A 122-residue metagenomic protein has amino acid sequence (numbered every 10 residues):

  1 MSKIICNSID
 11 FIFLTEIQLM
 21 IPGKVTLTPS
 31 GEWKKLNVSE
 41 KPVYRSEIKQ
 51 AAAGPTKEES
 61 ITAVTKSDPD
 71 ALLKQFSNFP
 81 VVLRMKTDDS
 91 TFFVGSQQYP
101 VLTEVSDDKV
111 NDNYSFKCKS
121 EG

Functional and structural regions predicted by a protein language model:
M1-S60, Q98-D107: Solvent-exposed edge beta-strands and adjacent loop segments that serve as assembly or binding interfaces
D10-I12, Q75, F92, S115: Intrinsic disorder/low-structure terminal segments
N37-Y44, R84-G122: Short beta-strand and beta-hairpin "edge-sheet" elements
I48-A71, K109-G122: Oligomerization/assembly interface segments of phage tail-like spikes and tubes
K66-V82, K86-T87: Surface-exposed, low-hydrophobicity beta-strand/loop segments enriched in small/polar/acidic residues
